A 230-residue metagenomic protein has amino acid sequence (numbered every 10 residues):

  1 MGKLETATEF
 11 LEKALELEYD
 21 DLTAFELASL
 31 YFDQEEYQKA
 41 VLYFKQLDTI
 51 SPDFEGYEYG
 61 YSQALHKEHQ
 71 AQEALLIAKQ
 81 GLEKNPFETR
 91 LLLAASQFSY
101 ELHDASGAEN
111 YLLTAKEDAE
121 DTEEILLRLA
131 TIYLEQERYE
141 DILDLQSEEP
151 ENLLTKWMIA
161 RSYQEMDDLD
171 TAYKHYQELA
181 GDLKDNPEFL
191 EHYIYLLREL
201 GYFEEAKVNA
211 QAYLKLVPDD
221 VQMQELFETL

Functional and structural regions predicted by a protein language model:
M1, D33-Q34, K67-E68, E101-L102 (+5 more regions): Register position in tetratricopeptide repeats
K13-A14, Q46-L47, Q80-G81, T114-A115 (+3 more regions): Canonical positions in the second alpha-helix
E18-Y19, P52, P86, E120 (+3 more regions): Short coil turns that delineate tetratricopeptide repeat
L22-T23, G56, R90, E124 (+4 more regions): Start-of-helix register in tetratricopeptide repeats
